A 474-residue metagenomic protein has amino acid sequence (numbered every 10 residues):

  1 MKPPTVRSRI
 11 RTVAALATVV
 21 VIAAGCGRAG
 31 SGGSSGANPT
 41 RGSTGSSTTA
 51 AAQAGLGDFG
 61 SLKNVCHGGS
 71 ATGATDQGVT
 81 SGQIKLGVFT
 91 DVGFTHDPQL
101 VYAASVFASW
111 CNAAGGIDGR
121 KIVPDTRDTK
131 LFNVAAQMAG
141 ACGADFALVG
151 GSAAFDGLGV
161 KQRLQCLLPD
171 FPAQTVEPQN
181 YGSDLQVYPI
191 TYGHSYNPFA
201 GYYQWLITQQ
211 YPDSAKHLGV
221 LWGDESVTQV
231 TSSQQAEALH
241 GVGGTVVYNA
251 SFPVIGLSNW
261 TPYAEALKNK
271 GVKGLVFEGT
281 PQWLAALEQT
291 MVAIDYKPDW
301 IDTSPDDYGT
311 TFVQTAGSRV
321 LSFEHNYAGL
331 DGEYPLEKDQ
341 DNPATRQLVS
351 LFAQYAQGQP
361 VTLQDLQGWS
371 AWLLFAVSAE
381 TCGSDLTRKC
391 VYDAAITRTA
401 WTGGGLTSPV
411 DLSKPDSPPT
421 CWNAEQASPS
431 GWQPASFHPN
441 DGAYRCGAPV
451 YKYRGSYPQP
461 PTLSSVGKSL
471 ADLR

Functional and structural regions predicted by a protein language model:
M1-T18: N-terminal export and membrane-targeting signals
C26-A37: Bacterial lipoprotein signal-peptidase II cleavage site
S47-G73, Q77, T399-R474: Solvent-exposed, acidic/polar segments of extracytosolic/periplasmic ligand-binding ectodomains
S61, D145-S251, D299-H325: Extracytoplasmic ligand/sensor domains, especially the bilobed periplasmic-binding protein
L62, G68-G82, G87-S105, R127-T129 (+2 more regions): Extracytoplasmic "Venus flytrap"
H96-S105, A114-L185, F252-W260, A285: Beta-alpha junction/loop-to-helix N-cap segments that form part of ligand/metal-binding clefts
P189-G193, M291-W369, P458-T462, V466-D472: Extracellular/periplasmic periplasmic-binding protein-like sensory domains
D224, S232, P281-A286, P335-R398: Extracellular/periplasmic ligand-binding modules, especially the Venus flytrap/periplasmic-binding
